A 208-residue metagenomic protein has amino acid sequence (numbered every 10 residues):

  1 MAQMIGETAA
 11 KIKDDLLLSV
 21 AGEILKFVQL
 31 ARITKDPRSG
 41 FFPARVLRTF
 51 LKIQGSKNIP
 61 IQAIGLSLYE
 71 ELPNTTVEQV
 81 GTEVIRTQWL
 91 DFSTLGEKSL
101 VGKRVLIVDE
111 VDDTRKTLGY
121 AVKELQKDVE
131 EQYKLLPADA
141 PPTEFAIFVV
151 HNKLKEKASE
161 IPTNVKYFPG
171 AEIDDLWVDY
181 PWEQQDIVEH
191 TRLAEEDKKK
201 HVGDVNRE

Functional and structural regions predicted by a protein language model:
M1-Q29: Active-site-facing substrate-recognition patch
T8, D15, K123-E208: PRPP-dependent phosphoribosyltransferase catalytic core
D15-L25, L51-S56, D91-K98, Q126-A140: Alpha-helix termini
R32-T34, Q62, L106, E144-F148: A structural signal for isolated positions on well-ordered beta-strands in alpha/beta enzyme cores
T34-F42, D113-K116: Gly/Ser/Thr-rich loops at beta-strand to alpha-helix junctions that form or flank small-molecule/cofactor-binding
L47, I107-E110, Y180: Generic structural signal for small/hydrophobic residues in well-ordered secondary structure, especially within
G55-L106, D112-K123: Short, glycine/charge-rich flexible loops or terminal/linker lids adjacent to PRPP-binding catalytic cores
